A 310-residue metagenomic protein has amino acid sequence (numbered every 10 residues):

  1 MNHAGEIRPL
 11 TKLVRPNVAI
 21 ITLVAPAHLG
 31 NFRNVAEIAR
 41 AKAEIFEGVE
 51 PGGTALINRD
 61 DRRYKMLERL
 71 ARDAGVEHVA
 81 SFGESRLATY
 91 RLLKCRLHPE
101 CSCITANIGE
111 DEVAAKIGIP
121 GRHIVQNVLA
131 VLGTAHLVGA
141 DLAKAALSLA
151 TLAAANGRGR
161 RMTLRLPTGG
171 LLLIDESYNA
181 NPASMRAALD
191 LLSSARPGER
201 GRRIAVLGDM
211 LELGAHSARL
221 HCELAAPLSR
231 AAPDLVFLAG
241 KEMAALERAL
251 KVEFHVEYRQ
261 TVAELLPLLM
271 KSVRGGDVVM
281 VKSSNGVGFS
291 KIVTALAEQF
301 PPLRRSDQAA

Functional and structural regions predicted by a protein language model:
M1-A27, K65-A114, A155-R165: Extended acidic/charged loop-beta regions that coordinate divalent cations and stabilize anionic phosphate/carboxylate
M1-L70, G118, H216-A218: Flexible active-site lid/hinge loop adjacent to a nucleotide/diphosphate and Mg2+-phosphate binding pocket
A4, A39-A43, T89, H221-C222 (+1 more regions): Structural motif corresponding to alpha-helix initiation and N-cap regions
N17, N31, G75-H78, E100 (+3 more regions): ATP-dependent carboxylate-amine ligase
L56, L92, N127-T134: PAPS/PAP-binding and catalytic site of the sulfotransferase fold
D60-R62, E84-S85, G240-A244: Short, polar loop motifs at secondary-structure junctions
E84, I117, T261: Active-site donor-binding loop signature of nucleotide-sugar glycosyltransferases
A115, V125-V128: A short, polar/proline- and glycine-enriched secondary-structure boundary/capping micro-motif
